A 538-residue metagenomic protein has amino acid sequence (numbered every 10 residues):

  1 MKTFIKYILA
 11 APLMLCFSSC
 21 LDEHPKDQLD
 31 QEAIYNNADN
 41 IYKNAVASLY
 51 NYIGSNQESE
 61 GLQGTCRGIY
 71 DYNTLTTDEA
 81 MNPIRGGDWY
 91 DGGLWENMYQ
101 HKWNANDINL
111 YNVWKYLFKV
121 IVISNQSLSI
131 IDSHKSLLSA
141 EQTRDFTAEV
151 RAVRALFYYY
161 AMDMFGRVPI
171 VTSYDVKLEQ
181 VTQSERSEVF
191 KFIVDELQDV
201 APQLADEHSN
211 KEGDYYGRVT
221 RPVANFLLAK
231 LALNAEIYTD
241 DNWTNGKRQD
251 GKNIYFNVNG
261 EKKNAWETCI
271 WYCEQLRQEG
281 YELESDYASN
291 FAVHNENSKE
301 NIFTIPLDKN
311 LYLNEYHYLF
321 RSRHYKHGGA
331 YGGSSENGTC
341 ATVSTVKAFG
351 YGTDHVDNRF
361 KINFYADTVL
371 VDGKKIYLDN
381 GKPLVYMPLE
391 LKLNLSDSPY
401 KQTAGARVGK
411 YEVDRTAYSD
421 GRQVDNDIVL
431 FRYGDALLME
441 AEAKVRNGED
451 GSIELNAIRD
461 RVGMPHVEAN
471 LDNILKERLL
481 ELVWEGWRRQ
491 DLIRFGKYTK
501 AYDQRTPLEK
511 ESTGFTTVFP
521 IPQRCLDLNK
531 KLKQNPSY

Functional and structural regions predicted by a protein language model:
S19-D22, L117-V120, F192-V194, Y215 (+8 more regions): Long, intrinsically disordered, low-complexity segments
S19-T74, Q249-D250, C525-Y538: Membrane-proximal, proline-rich intrinsically disordered regions
E32, E60-N82, Y174, L204-V223 (+2 more regions): Short, surface-exposed recognition loops and adjoining beta-strand edges that mediate ligand/DNA contacts, enriched
I34, A38-A47, N51-G61, R85-F165 (+8 more regions): Conserved, well-structured interaction surfaces
S55, D286, N290-H294, S298-K392 (+1 more regions): Glycine-rich, aromatic-lined ligand/substrate-binding cores of catalytic and carbohydrate-binding domains
Y90-K102, Y351-F431: Flexible, polar/acidic helix-loop-strand segments at domain edges
